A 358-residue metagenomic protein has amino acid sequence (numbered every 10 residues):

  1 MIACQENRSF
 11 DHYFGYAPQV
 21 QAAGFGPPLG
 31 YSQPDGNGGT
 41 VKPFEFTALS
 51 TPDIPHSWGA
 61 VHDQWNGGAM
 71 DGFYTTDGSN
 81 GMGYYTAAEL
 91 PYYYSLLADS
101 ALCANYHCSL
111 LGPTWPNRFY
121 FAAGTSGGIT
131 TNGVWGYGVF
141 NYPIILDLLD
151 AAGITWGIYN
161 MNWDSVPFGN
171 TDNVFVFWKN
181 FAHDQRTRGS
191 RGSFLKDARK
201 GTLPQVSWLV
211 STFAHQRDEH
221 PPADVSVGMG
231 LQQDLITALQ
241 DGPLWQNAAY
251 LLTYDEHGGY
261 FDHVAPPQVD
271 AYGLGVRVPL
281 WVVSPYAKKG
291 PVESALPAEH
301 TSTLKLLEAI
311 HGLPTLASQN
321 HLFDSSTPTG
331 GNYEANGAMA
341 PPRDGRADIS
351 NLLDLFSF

Functional and structural regions predicted by a protein language model:
M1-F358: N-terminal pro-sequences and low-complexity stem/linker regions of secreted or lumenal proteins
